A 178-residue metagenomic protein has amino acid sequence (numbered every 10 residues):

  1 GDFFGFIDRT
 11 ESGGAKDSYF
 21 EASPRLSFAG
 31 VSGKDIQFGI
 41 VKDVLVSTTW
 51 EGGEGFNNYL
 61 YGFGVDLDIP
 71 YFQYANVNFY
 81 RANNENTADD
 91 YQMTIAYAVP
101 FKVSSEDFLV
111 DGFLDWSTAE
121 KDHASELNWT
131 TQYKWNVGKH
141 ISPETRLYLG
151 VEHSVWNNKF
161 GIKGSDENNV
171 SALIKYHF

Functional and structural regions predicted by a protein language model:
G1, S12-G14, F28-V44, D68-N76 (+2 more regions): Short loop/turn motifs that connect adjacent beta-strands in outer-membrane beta-barrel proteins
G1-R25: Glycine/small-residue-rich interface belts in oligomeric ring/scaffold proteins and their assembly partners
F3-E11, V46-E54, F79-E85, V99 (+4 more regions): Transmembrane beta-strands of outer-membrane beta-barrel pores
G13-Y19, G53-N57, E85-D90, K121-E126 (+1 more regions): Replace "Gram-negative outer membrane beta-barrel proteins" with "bacterial and organellar outer membrane beta-barrel
A22-L26, Y61-V65, M93-Y97, T131-Y133 (+1 more regions): Membrane-embedded beta-strands of outer-membrane beta-barrel proteins, especially the hydrophobic/small aromatic
E51-D90: Hydrophobic, well-structured mid-protein blocks that either form specific transmembrane helices
D89-W135: Alpha-helical membrane segments in multi-pass integral membrane proteins
D166-F178: Outer-membrane beta-barrel "beta-signal"
